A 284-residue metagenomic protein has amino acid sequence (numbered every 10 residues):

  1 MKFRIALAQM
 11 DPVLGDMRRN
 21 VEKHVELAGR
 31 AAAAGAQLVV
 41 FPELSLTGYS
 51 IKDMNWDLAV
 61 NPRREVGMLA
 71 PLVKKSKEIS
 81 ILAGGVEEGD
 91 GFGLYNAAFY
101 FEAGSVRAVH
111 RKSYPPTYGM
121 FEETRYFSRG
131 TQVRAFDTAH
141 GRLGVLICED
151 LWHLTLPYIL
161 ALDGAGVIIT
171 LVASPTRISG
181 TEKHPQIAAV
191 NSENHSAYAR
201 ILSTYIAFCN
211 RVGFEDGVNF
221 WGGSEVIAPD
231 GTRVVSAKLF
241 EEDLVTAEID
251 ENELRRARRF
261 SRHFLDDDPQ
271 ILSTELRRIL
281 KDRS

Functional and structural regions predicted by a protein language model:
M1-L7: Extreme N-terminal starter segment of soluble prokaryotic enzymes
Q9-G15: Short polar catalytic/cofactor-binding loops
M17, V25-K112, S174-A197, I201-T204: Cys-nucleophile CN-hydrolase/nitrilase-fold catalytic domain and related Cys-dependent amidase chemistry that acts on
E22-A36, T155-G164: Short amphipathic alpha-helices and their capping/turn segments at secondary-structure boundaries
P62-R64, G89-V167, L171-E193, A257-L265: Active-site catalytic loop in hydrolytic enzyme cores
R64-S80, C148, W152-D243: CN hydrolase (nitrilase-like) catalytic-core segments centered on the catalytic cysteine and neighboring Lys/Glu
A83-G85, N96-Y100, R134, S224-V226 (+1 more regions): Short beta-strand scaffold segments in enzyme catalytic cores
N252-S284: A short C-terminal boundary segment appended to hydrolase-like catalytic domains
